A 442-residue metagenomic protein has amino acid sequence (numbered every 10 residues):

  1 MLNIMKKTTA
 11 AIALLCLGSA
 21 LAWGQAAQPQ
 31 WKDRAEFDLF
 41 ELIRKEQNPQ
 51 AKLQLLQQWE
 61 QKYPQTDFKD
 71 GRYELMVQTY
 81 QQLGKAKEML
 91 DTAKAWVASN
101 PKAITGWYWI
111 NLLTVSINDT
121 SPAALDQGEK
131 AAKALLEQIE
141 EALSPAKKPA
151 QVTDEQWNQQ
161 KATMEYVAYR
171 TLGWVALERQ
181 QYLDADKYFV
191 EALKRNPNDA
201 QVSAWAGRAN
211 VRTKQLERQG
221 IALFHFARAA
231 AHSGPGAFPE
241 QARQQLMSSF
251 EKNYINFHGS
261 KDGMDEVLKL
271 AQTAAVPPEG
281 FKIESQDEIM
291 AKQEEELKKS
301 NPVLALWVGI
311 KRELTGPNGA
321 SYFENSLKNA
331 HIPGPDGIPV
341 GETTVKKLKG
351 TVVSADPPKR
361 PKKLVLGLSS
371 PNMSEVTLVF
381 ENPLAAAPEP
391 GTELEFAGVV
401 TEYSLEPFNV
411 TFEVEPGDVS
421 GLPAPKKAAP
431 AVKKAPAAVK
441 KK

Functional and structural regions predicted by a protein language model:
A22-L75: N-terminal leader/linker segments that initiate helical-solenoid repeat arrays
E46, L83, I117-P122, R179 (+1 more regions): Structural motif corresponding to the intra-repeat A-B loop/turn of tetratricopeptide repeats
E46, Y80, T114-S116, A176 (+2 more regions): Residue at a conserved register position within TPR or TPR-like alpha-solenoid repeats
K62-G71, A98-I104, E141-T163, A192-D199 (+3 more regions): Short solvent-exposed coil/turn linkers within tandem alpha-helical repeat scaffolds
V115, D126-E140, V211-A237, Q272: TPR/TPR-like (Sel1-like) alpha-helical repeat modules
M264-K442: OB-fold and OB-like single-stranded nucleic-acid-recognition modules and their adjacent interaction interfaces
